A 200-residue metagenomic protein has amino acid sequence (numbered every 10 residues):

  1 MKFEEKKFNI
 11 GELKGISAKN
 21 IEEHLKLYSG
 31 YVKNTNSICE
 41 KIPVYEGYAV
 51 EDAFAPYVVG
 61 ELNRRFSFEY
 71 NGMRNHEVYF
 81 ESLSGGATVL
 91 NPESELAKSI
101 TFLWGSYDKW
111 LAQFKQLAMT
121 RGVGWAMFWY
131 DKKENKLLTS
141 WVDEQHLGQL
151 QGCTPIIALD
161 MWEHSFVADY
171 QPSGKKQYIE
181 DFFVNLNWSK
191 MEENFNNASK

Functional and structural regions predicted by a protein language model:
M1-K200: Feature for soluble, non-membrane regions of globular proteins
